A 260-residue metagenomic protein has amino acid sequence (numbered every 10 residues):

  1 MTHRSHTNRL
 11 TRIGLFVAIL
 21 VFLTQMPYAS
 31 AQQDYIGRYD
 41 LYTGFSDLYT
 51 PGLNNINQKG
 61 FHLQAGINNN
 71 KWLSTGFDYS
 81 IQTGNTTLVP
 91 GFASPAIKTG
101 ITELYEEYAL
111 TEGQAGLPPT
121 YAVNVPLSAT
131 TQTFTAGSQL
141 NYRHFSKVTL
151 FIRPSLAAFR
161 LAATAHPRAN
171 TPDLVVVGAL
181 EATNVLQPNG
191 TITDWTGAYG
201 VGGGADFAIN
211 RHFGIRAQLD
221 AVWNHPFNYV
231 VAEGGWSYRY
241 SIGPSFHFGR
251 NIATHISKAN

Functional and structural regions predicted by a protein language model:
Y28-N69, I81, R239, S245-I252 (+1 more regions): Short glycine/proline- and aromatic-enriched beta-strand/turn motifs that initiate or cap beta-hairpins
G37, N57-F61, N85, S128-F134 (+3 more regions): Residues that define the transmembrane beta-barrel architecture of outer-membrane proteins
Y39, W72-F77, S146-V148, F207 (+2 more regions): Repeated loop/turn-to-beta-strand initiation elements of outer-membrane beta-barrel proteins
L41, L63, F134-S138, I152 (+3 more regions): Membrane-embedded beta-strands of outer-membrane beta-barrel proteins, especially the hydrophobic/small aromatic
L41-D47, F77-I81, I152-A158, A205 (+2 more regions): Transmembrane beta-barrel strands of outer-membrane/channel proteins
L48-P51, F61, T120-P126, T183-T191 (+1 more regions): Extracellular loop and loop/strand-boundary signature of outer-membrane beta-barrel proteins
I67-V176, G243-F248: Gram-negative (and chloroplast) outer-membrane scaffold detector with strong preference for beta-barrel transmembrane
K98-Y108, N210-N260: Predominantly the C-terminal beta-signal and adjacent terminal strand-loop region of outer-membrane beta-barrel
